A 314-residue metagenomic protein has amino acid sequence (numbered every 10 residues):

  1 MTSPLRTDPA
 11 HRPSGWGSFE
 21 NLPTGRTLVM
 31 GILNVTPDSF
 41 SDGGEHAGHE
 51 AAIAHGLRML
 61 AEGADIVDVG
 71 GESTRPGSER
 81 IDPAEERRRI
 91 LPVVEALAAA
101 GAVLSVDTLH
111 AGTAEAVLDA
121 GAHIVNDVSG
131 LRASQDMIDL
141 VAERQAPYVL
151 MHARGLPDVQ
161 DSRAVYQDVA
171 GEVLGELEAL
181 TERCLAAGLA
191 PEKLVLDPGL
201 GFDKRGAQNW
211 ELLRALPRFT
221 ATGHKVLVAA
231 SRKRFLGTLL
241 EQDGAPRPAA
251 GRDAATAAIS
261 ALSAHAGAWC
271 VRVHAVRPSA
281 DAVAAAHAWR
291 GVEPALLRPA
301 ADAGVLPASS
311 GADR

Functional and structural regions predicted by a protein language model:
T2-W16, T24, S41-H55, T74-E95 (+5 more regions): Active-site-adjacent loop and "lid" segments of alpha/beta metabolic enzymes
R26-I32, R58-G70: N-terminal glycine-rich anion-binding loops that anchor highly charged ligand groups
M30, A64, V103, A122-H123 (+1 more regions): Hydrophobic "anchor" residues on beta-strands that sit immediately upstream of conserved functional sites
N34-D38: Short polar catalytic/cofactor-binding loops
A61, A102, E178-K193: Phosphate/pyrophosphate-binding loops at sites that engage ATP/ADP/AMP, CoA/4′-phosphopantetheine, polyphosphate
